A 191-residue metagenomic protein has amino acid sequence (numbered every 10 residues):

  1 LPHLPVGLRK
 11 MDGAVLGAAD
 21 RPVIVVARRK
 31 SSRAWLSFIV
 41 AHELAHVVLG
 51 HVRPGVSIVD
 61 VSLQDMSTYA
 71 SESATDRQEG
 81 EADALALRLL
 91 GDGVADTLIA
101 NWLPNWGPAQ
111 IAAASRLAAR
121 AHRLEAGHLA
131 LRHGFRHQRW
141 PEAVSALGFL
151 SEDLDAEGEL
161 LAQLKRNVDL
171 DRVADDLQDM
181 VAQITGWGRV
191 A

Functional and structural regions predicted by a protein language model:
L1-A191: Active-site hotspot residues in diverse enzymes, especially metal/ion-binding acidic/histidine motifs
